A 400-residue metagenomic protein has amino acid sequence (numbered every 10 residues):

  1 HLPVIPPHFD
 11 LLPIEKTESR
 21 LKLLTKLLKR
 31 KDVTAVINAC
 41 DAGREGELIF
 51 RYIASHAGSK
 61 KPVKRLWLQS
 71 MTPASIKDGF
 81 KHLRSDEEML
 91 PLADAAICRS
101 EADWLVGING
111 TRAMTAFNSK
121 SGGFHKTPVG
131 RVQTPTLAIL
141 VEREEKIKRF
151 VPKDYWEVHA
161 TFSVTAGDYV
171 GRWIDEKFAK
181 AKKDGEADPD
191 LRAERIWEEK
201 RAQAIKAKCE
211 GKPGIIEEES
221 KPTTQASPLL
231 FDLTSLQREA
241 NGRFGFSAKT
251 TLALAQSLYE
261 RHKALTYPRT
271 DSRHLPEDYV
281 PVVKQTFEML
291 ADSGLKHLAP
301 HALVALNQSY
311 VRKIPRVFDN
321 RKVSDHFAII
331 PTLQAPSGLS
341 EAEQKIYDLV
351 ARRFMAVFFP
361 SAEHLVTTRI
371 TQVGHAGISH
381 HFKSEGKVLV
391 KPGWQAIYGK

Functional and structural regions predicted by a protein language model:
H1-I108, A193-I196, Q203, R312: Intrinsically disordered, low-complexity regulatory segments
H1-K16, K26, T127-Q256, E260 (+5 more regions): Long, highly charged, low-complexity internal segments
V4-D10, T34-A35, E88, M114-P128 (+4 more regions): Short hinge/gating elements
K22, K31, P73-F162, G214 (+2 more regions): C-terminal or mid-to-C-terminal helical accessory/interaction module adjacent to the motor/catalytic core
A42-G46, Q69-S75, F162-A166, D271-H274 (+1 more regions): Conserved nucleotide-binding/hydrolysis micro-motifs of P-loop NTPases
E45-I49, D94, C98, P128 (+5 more regions): Hydrophobic (often cysteine-bearing) scaffold residues that line and stabilize catalytic clefts of nucleotide/cofactor
K61, D86-P91, R112-A116, E145-F150 (+2 more regions): Active-site phosphate-binding and catalytic loops of NTP-dependent enzymes
T266-L290: Accessory beta->alpha helical hairpin/"wing" motif in late/C-terminal subdomains of nucleic-acid enzymes
